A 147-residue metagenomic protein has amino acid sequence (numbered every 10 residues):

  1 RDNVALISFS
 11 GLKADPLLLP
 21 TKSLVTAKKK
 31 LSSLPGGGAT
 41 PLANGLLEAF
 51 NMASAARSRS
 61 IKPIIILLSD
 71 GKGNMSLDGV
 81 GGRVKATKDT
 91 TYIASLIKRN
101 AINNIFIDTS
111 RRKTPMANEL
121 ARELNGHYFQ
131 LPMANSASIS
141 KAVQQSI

Functional and structural regions predicted by a protein language model:
R1-P20, G45-L46, I61-L68, N104-K113: Von Willebrand factor
L12-L18, R59, G73-D78, T114-M116 (+1 more regions): Switch/connector loops and helix/strand junctions flanking conserved nucleotide-binding motifs in nucleotide-processing
L12-L47, K72-M75, N100: Short, charged loop segments at secondary-structure junctions
K28, A39, A43-L46, T87-T91 (+2 more regions): Amphipathic alpha-helical transducer elements in NTP-driven molecular machines
S32, N51, Y92-S95: Surface-exposed alpha-helical segments enriched in charged/polar residues
A49-R59: Short amphipathic alpha-helices and their capping/turn segments at secondary-structure boundaries
G71-E123, F129: VWA/integrin I-like adhesion module and closely mimicked acidic/polar interface patches used
L120-I147: C-terminal helix of von Willebrand factor
